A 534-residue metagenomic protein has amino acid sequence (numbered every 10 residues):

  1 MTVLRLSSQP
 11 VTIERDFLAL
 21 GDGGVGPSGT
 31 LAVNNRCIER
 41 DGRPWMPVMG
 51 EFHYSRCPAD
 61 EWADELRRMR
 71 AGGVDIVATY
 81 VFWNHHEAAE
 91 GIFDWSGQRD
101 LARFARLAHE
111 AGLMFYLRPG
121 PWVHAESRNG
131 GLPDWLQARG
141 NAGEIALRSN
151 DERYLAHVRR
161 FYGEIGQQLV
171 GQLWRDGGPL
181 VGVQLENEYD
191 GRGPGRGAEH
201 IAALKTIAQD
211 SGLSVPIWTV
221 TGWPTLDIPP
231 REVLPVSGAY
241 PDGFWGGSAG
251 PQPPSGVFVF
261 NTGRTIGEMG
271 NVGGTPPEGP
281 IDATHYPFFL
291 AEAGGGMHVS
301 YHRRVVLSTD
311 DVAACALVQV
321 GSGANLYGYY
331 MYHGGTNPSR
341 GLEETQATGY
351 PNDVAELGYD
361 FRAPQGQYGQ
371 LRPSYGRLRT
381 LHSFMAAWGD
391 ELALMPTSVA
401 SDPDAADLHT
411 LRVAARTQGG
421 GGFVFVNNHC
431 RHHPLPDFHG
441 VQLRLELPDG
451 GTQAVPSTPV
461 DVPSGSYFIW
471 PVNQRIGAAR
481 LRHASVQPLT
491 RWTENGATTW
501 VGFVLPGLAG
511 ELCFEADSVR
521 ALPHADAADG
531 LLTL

Functional and structural regions predicted by a protein language model:
T2-R5, P10, F17-R40, P44-E61 (+6 more regions): Extended substrate-binding grooves/exosites of carbohydrate-active enzymes
N34-R36, T79, G420: Beta-strand-connecting loop/turn residues
P47-M49, I76, G112-Y116, G178-Q184 (+3 more regions): Structural preference for beta-strand elements that scaffold enzyme active sites
W62-G130, D134, K205-Q209: Aromatic-lined substrate-binding rim segments of carbohydrate-active enzymes
A78-N84, R118-S127, V181-E186, T221-P224 (+2 more regions): Short, solvent-exposed turn/loop segments enriched in Gly/Ser/Thr/Pro and often Arg
R139, G143, Y154-V170, D176-V181 (+6 more regions): Carbohydrate-binding surfaces of carbohydrate-active enzymes
G195, H200, Q209-D210, I217-G222 (+2 more regions): Extended, H/D-rich, highly charged conserved domains that either
